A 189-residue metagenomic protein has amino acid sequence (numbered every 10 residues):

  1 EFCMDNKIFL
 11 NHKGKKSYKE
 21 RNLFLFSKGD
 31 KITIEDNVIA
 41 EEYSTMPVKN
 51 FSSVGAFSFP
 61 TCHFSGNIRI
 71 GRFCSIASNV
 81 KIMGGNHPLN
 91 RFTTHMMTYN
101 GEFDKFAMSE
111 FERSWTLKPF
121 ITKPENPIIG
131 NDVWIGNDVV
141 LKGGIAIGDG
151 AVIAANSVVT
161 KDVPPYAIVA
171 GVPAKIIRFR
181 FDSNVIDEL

Functional and structural regions predicted by a protein language model:
E1-G29: Membrane-proximal basic amphipathic "stem/tether" segments
R21-I145: Flexible, glycine/small-residue-enriched loop-and-beta-strand segment within the central core of proteins
N86-P88, V163, F179-R180: Conserved catalytic-core motifs of eukaryotic protein kinase domains, centered on the activation segment
D138-A151, S157-T160: Beta-rich strand-turn-strand
A174-K175: Activation segment
